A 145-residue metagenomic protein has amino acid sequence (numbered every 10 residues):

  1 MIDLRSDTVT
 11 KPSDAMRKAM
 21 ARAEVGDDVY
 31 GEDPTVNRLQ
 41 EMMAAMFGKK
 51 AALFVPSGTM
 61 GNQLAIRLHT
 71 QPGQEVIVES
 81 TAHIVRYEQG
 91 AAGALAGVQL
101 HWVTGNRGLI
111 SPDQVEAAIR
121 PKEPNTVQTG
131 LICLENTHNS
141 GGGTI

Functional and structural regions predicted by a protein language model:
M1-A19: N-terminal amphipathic/basic leader segments beginning at the initiator methionine
I2, A51-F54, Q74-V76, Q99-H101 (+1 more regions): Structural motif
S13-G58, S80-R86, G93: Conserved N-terminal alpha-helix of the aminotransferase class I/II PLP-enzyme fold
A44-F47, L68-H69, G93-L95, K122-V127: Solvent-exposed alpha-helices and their adjacent loops that cap or buttress functional pockets in soluble metabolic
K50-T70, V103-T104, N136: Conserved core of the PLP fold type I
L68-R86: Conserved PLP-anchoring active-site segment centered on the Schiff-base-forming lysine
L95-I145: PLP-dependent aminotransferase-class I/II
